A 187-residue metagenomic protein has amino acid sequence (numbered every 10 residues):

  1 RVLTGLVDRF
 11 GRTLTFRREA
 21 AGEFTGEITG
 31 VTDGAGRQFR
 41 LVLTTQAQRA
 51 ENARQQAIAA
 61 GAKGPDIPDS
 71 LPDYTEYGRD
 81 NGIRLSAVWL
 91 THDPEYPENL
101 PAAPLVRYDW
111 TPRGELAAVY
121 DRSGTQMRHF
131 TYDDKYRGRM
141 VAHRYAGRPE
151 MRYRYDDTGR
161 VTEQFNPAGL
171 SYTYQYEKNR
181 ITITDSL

Functional and structural regions predicted by a protein language model:
R1-L187: Extended charged/polar low-complexity repeat regions
